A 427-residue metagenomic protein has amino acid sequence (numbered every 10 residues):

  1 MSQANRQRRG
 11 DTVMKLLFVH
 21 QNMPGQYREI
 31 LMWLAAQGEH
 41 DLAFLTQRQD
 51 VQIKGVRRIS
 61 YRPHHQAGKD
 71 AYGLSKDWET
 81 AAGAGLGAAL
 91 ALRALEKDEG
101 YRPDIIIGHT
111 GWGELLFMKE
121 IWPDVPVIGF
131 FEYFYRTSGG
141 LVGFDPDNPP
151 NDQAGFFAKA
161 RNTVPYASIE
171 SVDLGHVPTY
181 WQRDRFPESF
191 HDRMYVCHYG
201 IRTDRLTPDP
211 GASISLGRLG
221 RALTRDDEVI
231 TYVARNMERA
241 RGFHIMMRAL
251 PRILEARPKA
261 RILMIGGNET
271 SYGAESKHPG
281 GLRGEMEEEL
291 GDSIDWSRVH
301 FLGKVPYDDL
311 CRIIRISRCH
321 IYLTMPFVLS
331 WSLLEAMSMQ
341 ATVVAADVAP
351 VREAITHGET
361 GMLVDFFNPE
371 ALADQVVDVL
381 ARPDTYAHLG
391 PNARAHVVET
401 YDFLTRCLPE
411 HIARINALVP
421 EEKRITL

Functional and structural regions predicted by a protein language model:
S2-R57, K423, L427: N-terminal subdomain of nucleotide-sugar transferases
H65-S75, V125-T163, D204-S213, R225 (+2 more regions): Acceptor-binding helix/loop patch of EC 2.4 sugar-transfer enzymes, predominantly nucleotide-sugar-dependent
R218-R241, M247-R252, I262-I265: Conserved donor-binding/catalytic core segment of Leloir-type glycosyltransferases
G266, T270, A274-K304: Nucleotide-activated donor-binding/catalytic signature segment of Leloir-type glycosyltransferases, i.e., the conserved
M325: Aromatic "clamp/platform" in nucleotide-sugar-dependent glycosyltransferases that forms part of the donor/acceptor
T342-A345, I355: Short hydrophobic beta-strand element within catalytic cores of glycosyltransferases and related nucleotide-activated
H357-G358, M362-P369, D378-P383: Conserved acidic donor-binding segment of nucleotide-sugar-dependent glycosyltransferases
D384-A417: A charged, aromatic-enriched C-terminal amphipathic alpha-helix characteristic of glycosyltransferases across folds
